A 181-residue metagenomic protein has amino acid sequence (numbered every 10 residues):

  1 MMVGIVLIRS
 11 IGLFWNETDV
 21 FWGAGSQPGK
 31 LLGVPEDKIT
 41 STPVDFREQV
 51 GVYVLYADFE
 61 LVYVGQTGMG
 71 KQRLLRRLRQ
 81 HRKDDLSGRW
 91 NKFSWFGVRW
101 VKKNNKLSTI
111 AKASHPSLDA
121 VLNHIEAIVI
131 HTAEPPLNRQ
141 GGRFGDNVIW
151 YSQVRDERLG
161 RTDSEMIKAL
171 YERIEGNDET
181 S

Functional and structural regions predicted by a protein language model:
M1-V50, V54-V62, G68-S181: Boundary/linker segments flanking structured domains
